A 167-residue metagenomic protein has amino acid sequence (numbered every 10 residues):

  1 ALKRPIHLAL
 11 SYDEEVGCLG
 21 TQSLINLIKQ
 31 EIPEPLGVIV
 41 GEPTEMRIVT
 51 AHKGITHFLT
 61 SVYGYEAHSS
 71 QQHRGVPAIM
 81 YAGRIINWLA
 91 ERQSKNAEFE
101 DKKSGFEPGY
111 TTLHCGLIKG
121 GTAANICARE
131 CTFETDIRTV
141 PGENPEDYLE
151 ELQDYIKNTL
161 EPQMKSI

Functional and structural regions predicted by a protein language model:
A1-H57: Acidic/histidine-rich catalytic neighborhood of metal-dependent amide-processing enzymes
L59-I167: Metal-dependent amide/peptide-bond hydrolase catalytic core, centered on the "pita-bread" metallohydrolase fold
